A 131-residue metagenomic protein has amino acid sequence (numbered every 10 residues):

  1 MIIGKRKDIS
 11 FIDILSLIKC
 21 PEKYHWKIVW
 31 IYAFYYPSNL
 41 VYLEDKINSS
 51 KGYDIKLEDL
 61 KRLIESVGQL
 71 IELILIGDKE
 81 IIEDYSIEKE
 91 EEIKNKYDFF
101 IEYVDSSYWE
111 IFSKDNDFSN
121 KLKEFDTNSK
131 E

Functional and structural regions predicted by a protein language model:
I2-D54: N-terminal interaction modules that seed assembly of large macromolecular complexes
R6, D78, F112-N116: Structural motif
I18-P21, I64, D126: Hydrophobic, Leu/Ile/Phe/Ala-enriched alpha-helical segments that form helix-helix packing faces
W26, G68, E72, K130-E131: Residue-level signal for secondary-structure boundary elements
A33, E80-I82, Y108, F118: Generic "edge-of-domain/loop-turn" microfeature
N39-E102: Surface-exposed, low-hydrophobicity interaction/linker segments
E91-E131: Short, compact, well-ordered microdomains
